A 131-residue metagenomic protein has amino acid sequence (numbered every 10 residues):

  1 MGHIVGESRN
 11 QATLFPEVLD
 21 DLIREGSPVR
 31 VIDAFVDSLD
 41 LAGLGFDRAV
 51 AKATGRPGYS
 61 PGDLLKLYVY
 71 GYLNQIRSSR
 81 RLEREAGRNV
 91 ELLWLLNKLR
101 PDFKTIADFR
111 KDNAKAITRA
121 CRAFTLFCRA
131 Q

Functional and structural regions predicted by a protein language model:
M1-Q131: Detector for conserved single-position "signature" residues within domains
